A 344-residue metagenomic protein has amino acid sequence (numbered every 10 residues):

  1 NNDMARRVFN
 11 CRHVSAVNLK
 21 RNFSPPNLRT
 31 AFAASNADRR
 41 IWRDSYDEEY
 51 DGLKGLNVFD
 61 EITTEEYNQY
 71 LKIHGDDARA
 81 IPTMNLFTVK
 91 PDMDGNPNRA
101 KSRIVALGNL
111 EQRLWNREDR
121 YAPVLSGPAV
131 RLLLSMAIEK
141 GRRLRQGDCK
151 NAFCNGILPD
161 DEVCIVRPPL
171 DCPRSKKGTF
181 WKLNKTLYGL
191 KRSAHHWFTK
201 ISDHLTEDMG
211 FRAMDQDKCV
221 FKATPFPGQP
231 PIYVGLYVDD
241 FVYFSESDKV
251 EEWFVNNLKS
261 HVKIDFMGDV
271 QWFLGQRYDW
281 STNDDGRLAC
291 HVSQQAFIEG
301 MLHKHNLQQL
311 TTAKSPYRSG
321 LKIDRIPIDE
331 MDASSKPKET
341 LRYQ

Functional and structural regions predicted by a protein language model:
N1-Q344: Long, low-complexity, charge-biased intrinsically disordered regions
